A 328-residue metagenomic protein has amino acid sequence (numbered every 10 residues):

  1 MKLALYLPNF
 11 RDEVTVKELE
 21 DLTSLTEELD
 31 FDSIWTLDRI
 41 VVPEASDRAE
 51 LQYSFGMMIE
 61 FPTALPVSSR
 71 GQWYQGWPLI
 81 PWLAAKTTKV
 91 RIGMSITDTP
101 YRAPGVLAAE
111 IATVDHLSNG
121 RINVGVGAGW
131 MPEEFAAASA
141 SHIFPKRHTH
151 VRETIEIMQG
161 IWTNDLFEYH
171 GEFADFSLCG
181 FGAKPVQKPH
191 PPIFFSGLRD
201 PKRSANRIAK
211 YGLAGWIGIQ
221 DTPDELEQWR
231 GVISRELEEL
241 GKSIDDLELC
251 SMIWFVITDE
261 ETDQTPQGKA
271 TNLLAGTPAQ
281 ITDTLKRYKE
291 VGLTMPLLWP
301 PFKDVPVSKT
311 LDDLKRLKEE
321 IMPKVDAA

Functional and structural regions predicted by a protein language model:
M1-A328: Active-site-adjacent structural elements that line small-molecule/cofactor binding pockets in enzymes
